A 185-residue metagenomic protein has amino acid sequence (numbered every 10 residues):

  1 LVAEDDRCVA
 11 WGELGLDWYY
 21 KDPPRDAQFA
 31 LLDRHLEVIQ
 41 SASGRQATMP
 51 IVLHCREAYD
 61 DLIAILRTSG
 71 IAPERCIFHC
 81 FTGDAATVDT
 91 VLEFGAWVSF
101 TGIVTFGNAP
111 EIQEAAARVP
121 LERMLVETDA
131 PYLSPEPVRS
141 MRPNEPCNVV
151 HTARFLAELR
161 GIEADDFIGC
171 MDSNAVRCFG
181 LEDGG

Functional and structural regions predicted by a protein language model:
L1-P50, F94-W97, G102-G107: Active-site gating/metal-coordination segments in enzymes
L1-V9, L66-G70, V91-E93, A115-P120: Acidic (Asp/Glu)-rich catalytic clusters
E13, I39, H79, V91 (+4 more regions): Conserved, mostly hydrophobic/aromatic
K21, D61-R67, V88, I112-Q113 (+1 more regions): Histidine/acidic-residue-rich catalytic or RNA/ligand-binding cores of hydrolases and nuclease-related proteins
R25-D33, Y59, A109-A117, R142-P146: Charged helix-capping and loop-helix junction motifs
A42, P146-G185: Mid-to-C-terminal alpha-helical segments outside catalytic/metal-binding sites
P50-I71: Glycine- and Gly-Pro-enriched alpha-helical subdomains that act as flexible, kink-prone "lid/hinge" or packing modules
E122-M141, F167: Short acidic/histidine-rich active-site segments
